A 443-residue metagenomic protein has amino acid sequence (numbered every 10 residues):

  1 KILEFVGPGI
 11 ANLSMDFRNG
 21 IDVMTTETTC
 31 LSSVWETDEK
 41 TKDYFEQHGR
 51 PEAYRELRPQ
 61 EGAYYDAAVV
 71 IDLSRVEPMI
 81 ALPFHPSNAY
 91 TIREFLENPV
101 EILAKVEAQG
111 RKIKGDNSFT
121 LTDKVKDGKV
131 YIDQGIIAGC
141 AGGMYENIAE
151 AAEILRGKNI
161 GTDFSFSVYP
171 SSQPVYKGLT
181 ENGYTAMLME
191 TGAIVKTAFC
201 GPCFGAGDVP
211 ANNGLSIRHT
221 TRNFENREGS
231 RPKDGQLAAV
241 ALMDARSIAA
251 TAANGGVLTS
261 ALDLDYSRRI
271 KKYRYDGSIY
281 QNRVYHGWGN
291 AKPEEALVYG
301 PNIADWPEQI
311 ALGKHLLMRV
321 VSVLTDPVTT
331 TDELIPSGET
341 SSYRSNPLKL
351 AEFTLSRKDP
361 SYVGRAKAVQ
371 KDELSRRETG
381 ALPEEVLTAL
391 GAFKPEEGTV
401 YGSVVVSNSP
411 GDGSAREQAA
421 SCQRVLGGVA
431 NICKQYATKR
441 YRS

Functional and structural regions predicted by a protein language model:
K1-S443: Fe-S-dependent hydro-lyases/dehydratases of central metabolism
